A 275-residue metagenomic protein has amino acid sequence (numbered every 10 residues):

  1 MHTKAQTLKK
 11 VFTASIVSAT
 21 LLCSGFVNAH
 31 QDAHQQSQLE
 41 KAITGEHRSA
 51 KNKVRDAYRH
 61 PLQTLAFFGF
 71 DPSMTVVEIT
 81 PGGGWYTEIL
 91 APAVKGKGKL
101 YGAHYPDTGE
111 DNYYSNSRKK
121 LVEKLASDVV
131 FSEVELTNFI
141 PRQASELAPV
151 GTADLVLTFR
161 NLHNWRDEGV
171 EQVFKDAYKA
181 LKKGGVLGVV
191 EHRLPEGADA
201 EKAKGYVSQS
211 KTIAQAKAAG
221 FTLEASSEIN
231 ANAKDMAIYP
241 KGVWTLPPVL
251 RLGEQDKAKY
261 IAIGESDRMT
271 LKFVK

Functional and structural regions predicted by a protein language model:
S37-D71: Class I SAM-dependent methyltransferase Rossmann-like catalytic core, especially the SAM/SAH-binding loop
S73-G82: Conserved class I S-adenosyl-L-methionine
A91-P92, E171-G184: A short glycine-rich, Lys/Arg-flanked "PGG" loop and its adjoining helix->strand segment in the class I
Y101, G184-R193: Conserved beta-strand signature within the Rossmann-like core of class I S-adenosyl-L-methionine
Y113-A144: S-adenosyl-L-methionine
P141-R142, N164-D176: A short, conserved alpha-helix within the catalytic core of class I
E146-V156: A short acidic, Gly/Pro-enriched loop at the edge of an enzyme's catalytic core that lines a small-molecule cofactor
A200-S226: Conserved Class I S-adenosyl-L-methionine
